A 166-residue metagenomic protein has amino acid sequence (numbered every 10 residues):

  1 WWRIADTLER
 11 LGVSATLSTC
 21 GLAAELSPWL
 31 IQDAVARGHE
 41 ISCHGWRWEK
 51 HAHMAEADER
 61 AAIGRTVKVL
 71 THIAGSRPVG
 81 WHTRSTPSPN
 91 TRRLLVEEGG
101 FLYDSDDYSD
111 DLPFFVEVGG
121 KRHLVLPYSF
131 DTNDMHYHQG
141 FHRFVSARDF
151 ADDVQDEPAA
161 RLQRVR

Functional and structural regions predicted by a protein language model:
W1-G80, S85-D131, V154-R166: Catalytic alpha-helical scaffold of carbohydrate-active enzymes acting on polysaccharides/glycoconjugates
P127-A147: Glycine-rich, positively charged active-site loop/lid region within alpha/beta enzyme cores that binds and organizes
